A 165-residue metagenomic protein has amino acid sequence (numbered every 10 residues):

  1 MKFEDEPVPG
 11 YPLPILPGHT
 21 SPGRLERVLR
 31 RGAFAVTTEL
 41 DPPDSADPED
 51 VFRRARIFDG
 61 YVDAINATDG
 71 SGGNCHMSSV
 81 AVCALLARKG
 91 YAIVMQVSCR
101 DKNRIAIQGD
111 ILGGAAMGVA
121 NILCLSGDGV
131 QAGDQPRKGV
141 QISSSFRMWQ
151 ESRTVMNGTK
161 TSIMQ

Functional and structural regions predicted by a protein language model:
K2-T38, S45, E49, R53: N-terminal amphipathic alpha-helix/helix-capping segment at the start of soluble metabolic enzymes
E26-R31, A55-G60, V80-G90, I111-V119: Acidic (Asp/Glu)-rich catalytic clusters
V36-L40, D63-A67, I93-V97, I122-C124 (+1 more regions): Hydrophobic faces of well-ordered beta-strands that scaffold small-molecule active sites in alpha/beta enzyme cores
P42-A46, D59, D63-V80, G129-Q141: Glycine-rich, proline-tolerant flexible connector loops at the mouths of alpha/beta enzymes
S45-F58, S78-S79, R104-I111: Short, acidic/polar
G73-Q96, Q141-Q165: Alpha-helix-loop-beta-strand connector modules within alpha/beta enzyme cores
Y91-I107: Structural motif corresponding to the early beta-alpha repeats
N103-E151: Flexible, glycine-rich active-site loops centered on histidine and acidic residues that chelate a metal or position
